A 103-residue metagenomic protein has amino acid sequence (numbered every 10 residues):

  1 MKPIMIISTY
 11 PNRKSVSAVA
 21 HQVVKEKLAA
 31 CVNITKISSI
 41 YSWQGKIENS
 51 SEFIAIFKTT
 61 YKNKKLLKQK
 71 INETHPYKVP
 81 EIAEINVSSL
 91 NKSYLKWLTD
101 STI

Functional and structural regions predicted by a protein language model:
M1-I103: Positively charged, small/polar-rich N-terminal and surface patches that mediate targeting and assembly and bind
